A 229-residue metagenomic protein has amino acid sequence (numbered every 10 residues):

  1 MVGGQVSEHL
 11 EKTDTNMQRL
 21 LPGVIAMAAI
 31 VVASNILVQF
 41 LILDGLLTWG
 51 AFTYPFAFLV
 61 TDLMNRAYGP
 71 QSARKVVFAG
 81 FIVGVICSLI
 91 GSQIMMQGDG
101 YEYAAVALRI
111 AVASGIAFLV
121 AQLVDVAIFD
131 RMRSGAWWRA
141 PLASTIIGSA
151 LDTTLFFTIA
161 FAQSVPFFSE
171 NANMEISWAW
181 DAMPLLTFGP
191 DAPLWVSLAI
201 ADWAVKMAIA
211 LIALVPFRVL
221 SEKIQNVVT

Functional and structural regions predicted by a protein language model:
V2, H9, R139, F157 (+2 more regions): Alpha-helical transmembrane segments and their cytosolic interface
V2-F78: Hydrophobic transmembrane alpha-helices
M17-L20, V24-V32, L37-F40, M96-L142 (+1 more regions): Short helix-perturbing small/polar motifs within transmembrane alpha-helices
M27, V31, N35-I36, F58 (+11 more regions): Transmembrane alpha-helical segments of multi-pass membrane transport proteins and ion-pumping complexes
Q39-L43, P70, M96-G100, D130 (+4 more regions): Transmembrane helix-loop junctions in multipass membrane proteins, especially transporters and channels
Q71-A79, R139-I146: Membrane-interface alpha-helices at helix entry/exit sites of multi-pass transporters
G80-S88: Small-polar-interrupted transmembrane alpha-helices in polytopic inner-membrane proteins
F81, G115, L119, L142-A150 (+1 more regions): Transmembrane helix-bundle signature of multi-pass membrane transporters/permeases
